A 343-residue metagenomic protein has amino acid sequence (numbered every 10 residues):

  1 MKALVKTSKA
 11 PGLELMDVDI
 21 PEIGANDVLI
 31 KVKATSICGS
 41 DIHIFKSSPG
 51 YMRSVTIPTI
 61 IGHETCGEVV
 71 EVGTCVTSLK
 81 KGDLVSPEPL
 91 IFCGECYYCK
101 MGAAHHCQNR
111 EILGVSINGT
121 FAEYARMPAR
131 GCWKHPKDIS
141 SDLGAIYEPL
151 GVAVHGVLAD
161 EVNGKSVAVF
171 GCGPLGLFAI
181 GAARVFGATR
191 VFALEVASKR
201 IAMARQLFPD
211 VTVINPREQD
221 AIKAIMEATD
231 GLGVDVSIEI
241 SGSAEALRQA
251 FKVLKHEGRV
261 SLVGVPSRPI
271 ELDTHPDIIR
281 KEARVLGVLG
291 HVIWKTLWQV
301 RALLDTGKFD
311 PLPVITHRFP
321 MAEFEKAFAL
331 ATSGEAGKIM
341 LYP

Functional and structural regions predicted by a protein language model:
K2, S166, T189-V191, R259 (+1 more regions): Residues at the starts of beta-strands that form the adenosine-phosphate
V5-E22, G39-E71, S86, H106-S116: N-terminal glycine-rich cofactor-binding segment
P21-T35, G50-Y97, P136-D138: Glycine-rich beta-strand-centered segment in the early N-terminal region that forms part of a ligand/cofactor-binding
K31, R248-K252, W294-P343: C-terminal hydrophobic helical "lid"/dimerization subdomain of Rossmann-like NAD(P)H-dependent oxidoreductases
C93-F170: NAD(P)H dinucleotide-binding glycine-rich loop of Rossmann-like/cofactor-binding domains, especially the beta1-alpha1
V169-F170, R184-Q249: Adenosine-nucleotide cofactor-binding segment
G176-L177: N-terminal Rossmann-fold NAD(P) dinucleotide-binding loop
Q206, S243-T306, P343: Glycine-rich phosphate-binding loop and adjacent beta-alpha segment of Rossmann(oid) nucleotide-cofactor-binding
